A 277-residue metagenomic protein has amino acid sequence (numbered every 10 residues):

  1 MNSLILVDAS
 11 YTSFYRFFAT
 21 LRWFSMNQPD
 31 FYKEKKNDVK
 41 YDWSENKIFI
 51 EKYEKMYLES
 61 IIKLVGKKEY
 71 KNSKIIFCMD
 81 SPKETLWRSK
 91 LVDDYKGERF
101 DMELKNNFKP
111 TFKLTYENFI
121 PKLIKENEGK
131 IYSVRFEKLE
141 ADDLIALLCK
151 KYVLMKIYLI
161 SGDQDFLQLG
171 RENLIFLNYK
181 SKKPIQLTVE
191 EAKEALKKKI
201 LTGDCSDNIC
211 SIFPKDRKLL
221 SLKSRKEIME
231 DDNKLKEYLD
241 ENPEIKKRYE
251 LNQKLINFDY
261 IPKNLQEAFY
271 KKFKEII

Functional and structural regions predicted by a protein language model:
N2, K63-S81, D94-N107, K125-S133 (+2 more regions): Non-catalytic nucleic-acid-binding/docking modules located in mid-to-C-terminal regions of nucleic-acid enzymes
N2-M155, R171-K183, N257, F269: Noncatalytic, basic helical substrate-engagement surface that gates or grips nucleic-acid strands
L159-D163: Conserved RecA-like ASCE P-loop NTPase motor core of nucleic-acid helicases/translocases
